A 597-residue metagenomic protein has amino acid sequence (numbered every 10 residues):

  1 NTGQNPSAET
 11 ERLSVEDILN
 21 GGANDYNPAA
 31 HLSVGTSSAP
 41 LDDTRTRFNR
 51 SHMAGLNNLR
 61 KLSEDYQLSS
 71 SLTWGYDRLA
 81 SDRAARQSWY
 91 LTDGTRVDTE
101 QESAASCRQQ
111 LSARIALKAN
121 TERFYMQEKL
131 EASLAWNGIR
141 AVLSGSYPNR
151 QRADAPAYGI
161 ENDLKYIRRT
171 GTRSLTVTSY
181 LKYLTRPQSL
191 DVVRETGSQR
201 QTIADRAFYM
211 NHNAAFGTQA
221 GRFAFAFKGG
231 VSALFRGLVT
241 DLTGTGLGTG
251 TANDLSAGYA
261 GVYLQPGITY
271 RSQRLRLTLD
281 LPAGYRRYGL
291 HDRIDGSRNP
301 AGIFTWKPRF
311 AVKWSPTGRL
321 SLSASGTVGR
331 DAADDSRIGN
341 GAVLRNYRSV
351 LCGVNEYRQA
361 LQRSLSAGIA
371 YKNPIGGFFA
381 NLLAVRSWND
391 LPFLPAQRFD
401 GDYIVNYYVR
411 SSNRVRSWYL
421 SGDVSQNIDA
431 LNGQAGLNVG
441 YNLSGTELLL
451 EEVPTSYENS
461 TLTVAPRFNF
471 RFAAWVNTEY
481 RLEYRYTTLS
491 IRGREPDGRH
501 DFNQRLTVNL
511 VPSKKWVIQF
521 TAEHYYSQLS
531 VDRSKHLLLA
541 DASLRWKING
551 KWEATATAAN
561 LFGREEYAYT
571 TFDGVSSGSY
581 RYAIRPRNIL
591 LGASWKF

Functional and structural regions predicted by a protein language model:
N1, M53-D77, R108-N137, A153-F597: Exposed, low-structure sequence patches enriched in small/polar residues
T2-T46, A80-E102: Surface-exposed beta-strand-turn/loop segments characteristic of Gram-negative outer-membrane beta-barrels
D43-A54, S103-C107: Intrinsically disordered, low-complexity, charge-biased terminal/linker regions in eukaryotic proteins
R140-V142: Membrane-associated feature with strongest affinity for ZDHHC
